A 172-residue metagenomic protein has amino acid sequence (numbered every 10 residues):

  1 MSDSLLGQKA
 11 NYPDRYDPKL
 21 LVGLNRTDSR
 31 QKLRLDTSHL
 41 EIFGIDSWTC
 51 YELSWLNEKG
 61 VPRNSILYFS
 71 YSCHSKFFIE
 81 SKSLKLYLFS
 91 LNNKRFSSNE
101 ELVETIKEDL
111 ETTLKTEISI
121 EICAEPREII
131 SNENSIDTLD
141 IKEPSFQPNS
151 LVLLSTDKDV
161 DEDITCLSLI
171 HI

Functional and structural regions predicted by a protein language model:
M1-I170: N-terminal intrinsically disordered, cationic/polar leader segments that include organellar targeting peptides
